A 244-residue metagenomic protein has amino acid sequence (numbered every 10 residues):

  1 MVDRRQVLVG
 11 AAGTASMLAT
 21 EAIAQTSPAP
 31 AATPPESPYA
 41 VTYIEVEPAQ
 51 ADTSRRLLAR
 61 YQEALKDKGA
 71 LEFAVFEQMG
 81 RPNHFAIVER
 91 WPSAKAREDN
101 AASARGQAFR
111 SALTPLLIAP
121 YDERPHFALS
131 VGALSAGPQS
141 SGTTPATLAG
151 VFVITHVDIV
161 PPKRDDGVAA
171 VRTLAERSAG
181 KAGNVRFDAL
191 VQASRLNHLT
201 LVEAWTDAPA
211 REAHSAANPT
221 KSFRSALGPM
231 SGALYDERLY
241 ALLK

Functional and structural regions predicted by a protein language model:
M1-D3, G13-S16: N-terminal secretory signal peptides
R4, Q50-A51, A94, R164 (+1 more regions): Residues at or immediately preceding the N-termini of alpha-helices
L8, T14, L18, Q25-E36 (+4 more regions): Glycine-rich beta-strand-turn "strand-cap" elements at beta-sheet edges
P34-A64, W91: N-terminal targeting signals for Sec/Tat export/insertion, comprising classic cleavable signal peptides
P38-E45, A74-A101, V151-D158, D188-S215: Short, well-ordered beta-strand segments in beta-rich or mixed alpha/beta enzyme and ligand-binding folds
Q50-E72, R105-F109, P161-V185, P219-F223: Short amphipathic alpha-helical segments
R56, D99, L129, D165 (+5 more regions): A beta-strand edge to alpha-helix "cap/lid" segment located at domain peripheries
